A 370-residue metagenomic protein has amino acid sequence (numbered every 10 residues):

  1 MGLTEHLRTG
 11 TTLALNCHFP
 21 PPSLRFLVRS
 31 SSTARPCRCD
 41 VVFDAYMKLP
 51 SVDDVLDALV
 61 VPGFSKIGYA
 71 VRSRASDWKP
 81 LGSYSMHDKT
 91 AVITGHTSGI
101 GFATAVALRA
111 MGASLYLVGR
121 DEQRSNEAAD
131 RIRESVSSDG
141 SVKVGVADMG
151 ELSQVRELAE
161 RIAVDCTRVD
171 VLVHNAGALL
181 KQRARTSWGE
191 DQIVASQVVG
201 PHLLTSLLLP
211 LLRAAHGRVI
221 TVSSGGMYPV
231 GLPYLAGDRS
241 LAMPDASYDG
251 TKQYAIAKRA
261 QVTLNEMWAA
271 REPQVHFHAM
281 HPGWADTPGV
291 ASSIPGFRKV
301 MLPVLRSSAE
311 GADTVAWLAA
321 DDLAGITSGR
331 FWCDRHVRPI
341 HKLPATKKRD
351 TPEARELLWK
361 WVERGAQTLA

Functional and structural regions predicted by a protein language model:
M1-L15: N-terminal chloroplast transit peptides
R8, S23-R25, R29-C37: Low-acidity, Ser/Thr- and Arg-rich intrinsically disordered low-complexity segments
C17, C37-C39: Cysteine-centered motifs
D40, D44-A291, Q367-A370: Rossmann-fold NAD(P)H-dependent dehydrogenase/reductase core
S51-A58, Y69, V155, L302-L343 (+2 more regions): C-terminal helical subdomain
R185-T186, A291-P295, H341-T346: Short acidic, glycine/proline-rich loop/turn micro-motifs
Y248-A255, V300-L305, P344-R349: Active-site rim elements
